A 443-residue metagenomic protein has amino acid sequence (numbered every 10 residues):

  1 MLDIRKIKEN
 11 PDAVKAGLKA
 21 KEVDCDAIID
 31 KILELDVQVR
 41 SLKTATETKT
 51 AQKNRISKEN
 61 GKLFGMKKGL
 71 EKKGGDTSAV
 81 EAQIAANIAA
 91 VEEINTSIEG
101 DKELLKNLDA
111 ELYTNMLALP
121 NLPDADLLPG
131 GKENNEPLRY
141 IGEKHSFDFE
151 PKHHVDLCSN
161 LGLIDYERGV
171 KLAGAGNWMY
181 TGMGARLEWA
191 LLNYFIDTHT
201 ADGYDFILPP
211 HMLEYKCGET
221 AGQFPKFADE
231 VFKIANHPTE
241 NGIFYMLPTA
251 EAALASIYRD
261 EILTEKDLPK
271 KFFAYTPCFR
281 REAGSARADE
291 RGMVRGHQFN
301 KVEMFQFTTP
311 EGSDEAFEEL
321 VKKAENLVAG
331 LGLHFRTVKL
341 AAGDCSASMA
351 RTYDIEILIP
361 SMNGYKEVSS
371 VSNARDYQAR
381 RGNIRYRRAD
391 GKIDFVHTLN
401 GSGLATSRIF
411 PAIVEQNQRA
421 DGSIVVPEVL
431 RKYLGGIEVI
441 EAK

Functional and structural regions predicted by a protein language model:
M1-H145, L163: N-terminal alpha-helical targeting/anchoring segments
D26, Y140-K443: TRNA-recognition modules of translation machinery and tRNA-sensing kinases, especially anticodon-binding
